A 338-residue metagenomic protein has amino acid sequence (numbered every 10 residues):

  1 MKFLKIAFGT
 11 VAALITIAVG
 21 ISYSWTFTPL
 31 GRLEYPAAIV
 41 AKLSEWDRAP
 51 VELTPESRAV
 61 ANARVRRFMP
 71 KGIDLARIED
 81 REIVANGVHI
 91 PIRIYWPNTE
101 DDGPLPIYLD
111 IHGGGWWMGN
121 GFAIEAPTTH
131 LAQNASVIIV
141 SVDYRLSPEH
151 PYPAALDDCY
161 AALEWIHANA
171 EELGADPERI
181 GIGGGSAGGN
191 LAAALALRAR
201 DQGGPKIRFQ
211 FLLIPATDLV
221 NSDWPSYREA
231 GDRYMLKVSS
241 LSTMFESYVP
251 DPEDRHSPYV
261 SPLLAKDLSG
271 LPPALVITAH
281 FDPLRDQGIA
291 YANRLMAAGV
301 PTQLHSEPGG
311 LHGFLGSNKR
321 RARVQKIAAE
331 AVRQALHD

Functional and structural regions predicted by a protein language model:
M1-T16: N-terminal Sec-pathway targeting helices
A18-V60, R64-D338: Alpha/beta-hydrolase superfamily serine-hydrolase fold, recognizing
